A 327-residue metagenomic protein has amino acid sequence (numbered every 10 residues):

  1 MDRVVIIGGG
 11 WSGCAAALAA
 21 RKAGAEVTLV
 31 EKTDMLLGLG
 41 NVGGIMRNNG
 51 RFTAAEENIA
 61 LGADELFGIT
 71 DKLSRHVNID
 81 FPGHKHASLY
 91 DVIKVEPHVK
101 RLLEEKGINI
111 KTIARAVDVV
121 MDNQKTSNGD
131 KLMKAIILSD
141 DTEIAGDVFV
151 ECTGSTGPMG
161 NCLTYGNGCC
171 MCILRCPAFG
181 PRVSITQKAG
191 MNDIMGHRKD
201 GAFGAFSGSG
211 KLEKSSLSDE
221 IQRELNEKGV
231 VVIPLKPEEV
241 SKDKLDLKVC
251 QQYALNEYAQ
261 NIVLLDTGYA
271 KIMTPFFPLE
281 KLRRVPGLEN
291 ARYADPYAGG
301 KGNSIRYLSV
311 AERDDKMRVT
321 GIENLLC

Functional and structural regions predicted by a protein language model:
R3-T28: N-terminal Rossmann-like FAD-binding beta1-loop-alpha1 element of flavoenzymes
I7, E151-C152, C327: Redox-cofactor binding/interface segments in oxidoreductases and associated redox assembly factors
A19, A25-E26, E31-R115, P158 (+1 more regions): Conserved N-terminal/central alpha/beta ligand/cofactor-binding core
R75-V92, A135, F203-G208, N261-G268: Helix-loop-beta segment of a Rossmann-like dinucleotide-binding subdomain
N109-K111, A291, L326: General small-molecule cofactor/ligand-binding pocket signal
I110-Y258: Predominantly flavin-linked oxidoreductase catalytic cores and closely associated redox partners
K214-V240, N256-N303: Flavin-binding catalytic cores
K301-C327: FAD-binding beta-loop-beta segment adjacent to the flavin cofactor pocket
